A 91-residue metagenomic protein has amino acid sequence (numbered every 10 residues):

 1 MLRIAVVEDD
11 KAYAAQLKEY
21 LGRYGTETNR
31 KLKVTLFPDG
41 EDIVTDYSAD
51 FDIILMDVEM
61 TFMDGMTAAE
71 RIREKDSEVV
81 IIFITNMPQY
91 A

Functional and structural regions predicted by a protein language model:
D10-T35: Two-component/phosphorelay signaling modules centered on CheY-like receiver
V34-I53: Acidic, metal-coordinating helix/loop segments flanking the phosphotransfer/catalytic sites of two-component signaling
D39, D64-T67: Acidic catalytic/metal-coordinating carboxylates
D57-V58: Active-site residues of response regulator receiver
T61: The feature encodes the CheY-like receiver
M66-S77: Short amphipathic alpha-helix used as the core "switch/output" element in two-component signaling
T67, P88-A91: Alpha4 helix (beta4-alpha4-beta5 surface) of REC/receiver domains from two-component response regulators
